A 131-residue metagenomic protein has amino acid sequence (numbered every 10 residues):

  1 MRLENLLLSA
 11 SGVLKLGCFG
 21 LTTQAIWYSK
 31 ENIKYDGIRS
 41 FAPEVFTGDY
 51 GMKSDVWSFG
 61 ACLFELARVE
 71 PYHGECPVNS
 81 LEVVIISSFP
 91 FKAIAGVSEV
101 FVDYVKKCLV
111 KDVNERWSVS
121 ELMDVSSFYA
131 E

Functional and structural regions predicted by a protein language model:
E31-E44: Conserved activation segment of eukaryotic-like protein kinases, specifically the C-terminal portion of the activation
T47-M52: Activation segment
D55: Conserved catalytic-loop aspartate of Hanks-type protein kinases
R68-Y72: Structural helix C-cap motif within protein kinase domains
G96-L109: Conserved C-terminal C-lobe helix
V110-E131: Terminal C-lobe "cap" of eukaryotic-type protein kinase domains
